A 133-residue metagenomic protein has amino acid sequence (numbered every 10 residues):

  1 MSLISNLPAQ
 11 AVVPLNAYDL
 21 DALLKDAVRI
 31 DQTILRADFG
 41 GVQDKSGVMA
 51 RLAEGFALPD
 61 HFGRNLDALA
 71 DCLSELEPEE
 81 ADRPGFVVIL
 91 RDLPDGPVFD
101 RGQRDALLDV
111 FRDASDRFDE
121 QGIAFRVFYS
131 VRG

Functional and structural regions predicted by a protein language model:
M1-G133: Positively charged, polar, low-complexity stretches
